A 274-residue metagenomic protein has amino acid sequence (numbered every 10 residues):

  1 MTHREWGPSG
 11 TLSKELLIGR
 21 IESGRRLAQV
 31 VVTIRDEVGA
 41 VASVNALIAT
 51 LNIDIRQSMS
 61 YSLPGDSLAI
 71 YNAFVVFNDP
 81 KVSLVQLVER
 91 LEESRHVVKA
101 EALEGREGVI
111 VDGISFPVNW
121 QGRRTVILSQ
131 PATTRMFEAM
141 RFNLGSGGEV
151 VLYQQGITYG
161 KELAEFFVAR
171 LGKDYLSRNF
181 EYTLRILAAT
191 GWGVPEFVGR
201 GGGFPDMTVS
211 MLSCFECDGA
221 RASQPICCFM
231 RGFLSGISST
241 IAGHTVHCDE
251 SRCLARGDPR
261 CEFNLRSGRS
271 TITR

Functional and structural regions predicted by a protein language model:
M1-R26, V30, D79-T208, F215-P225 (+2 more regions): N-terminal accessory segment detector
T11-L17, L51-Y61: Short amphipathic beta-strand starts and helix->beta connectors
I21-R35, A69-F74: Short glycine-/aliphatic-rich beta-strand segments at the starts of folded cytosolic domains
E37-Q57, L91: Short amphipathic alpha-helix segments
V38, C228-G243: Active-site helix/loop of acyl-thioester processing domains in fatty-acid/polyketide metabolism, spanning hotdog-fold
M59-L63, E250-L254: Short, solvent-exposed loop/turn elements at beta->coil junctions and helix N-caps that rim active or binding pockets
P64-L68: Beta-rich interaction modules in large eukaryotic scaffold/regulatory proteins
D206-E216, M230-F233, I237, L254: Non-catalytic recognition/regulatory regions in large multidomain proteins
